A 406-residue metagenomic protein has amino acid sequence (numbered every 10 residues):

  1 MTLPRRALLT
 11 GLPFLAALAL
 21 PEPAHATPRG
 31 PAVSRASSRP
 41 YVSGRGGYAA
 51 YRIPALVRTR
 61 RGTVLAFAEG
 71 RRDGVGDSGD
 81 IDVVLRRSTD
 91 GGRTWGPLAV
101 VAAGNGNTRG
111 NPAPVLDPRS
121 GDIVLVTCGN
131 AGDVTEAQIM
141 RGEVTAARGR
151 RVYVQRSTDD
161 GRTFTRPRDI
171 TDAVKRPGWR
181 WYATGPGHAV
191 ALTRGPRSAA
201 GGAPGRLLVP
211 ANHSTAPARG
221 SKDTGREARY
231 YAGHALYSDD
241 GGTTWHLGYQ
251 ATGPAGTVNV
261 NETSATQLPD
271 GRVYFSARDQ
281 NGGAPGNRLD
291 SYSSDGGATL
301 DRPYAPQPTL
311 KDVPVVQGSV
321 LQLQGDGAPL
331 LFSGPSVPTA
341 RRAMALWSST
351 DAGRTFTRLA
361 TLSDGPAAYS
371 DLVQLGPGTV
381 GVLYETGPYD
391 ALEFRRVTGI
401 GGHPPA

Functional and structural regions predicted by a protein language model:
T2-L3, A26: Intrinsically disordered, low-complexity regions enriched in serine, threonine, proline and polar/charged residues
L3-L9: N-terminal export leaders
P4, P21-E22, D117, T398: Alpha-helix initiation/capping motif
L9-T10, D90: General helical structural elements
L12-A17: Bacterial N-terminal signal peptides
L18-A32: C-terminal region of N-terminal signal peptides and the immediate post-cleavage residues of exported proteins
G30-A406: Asp-box/BNR beta-propeller blade signature and adjacent active/binding-site loops in extracellular glycan-interacting
